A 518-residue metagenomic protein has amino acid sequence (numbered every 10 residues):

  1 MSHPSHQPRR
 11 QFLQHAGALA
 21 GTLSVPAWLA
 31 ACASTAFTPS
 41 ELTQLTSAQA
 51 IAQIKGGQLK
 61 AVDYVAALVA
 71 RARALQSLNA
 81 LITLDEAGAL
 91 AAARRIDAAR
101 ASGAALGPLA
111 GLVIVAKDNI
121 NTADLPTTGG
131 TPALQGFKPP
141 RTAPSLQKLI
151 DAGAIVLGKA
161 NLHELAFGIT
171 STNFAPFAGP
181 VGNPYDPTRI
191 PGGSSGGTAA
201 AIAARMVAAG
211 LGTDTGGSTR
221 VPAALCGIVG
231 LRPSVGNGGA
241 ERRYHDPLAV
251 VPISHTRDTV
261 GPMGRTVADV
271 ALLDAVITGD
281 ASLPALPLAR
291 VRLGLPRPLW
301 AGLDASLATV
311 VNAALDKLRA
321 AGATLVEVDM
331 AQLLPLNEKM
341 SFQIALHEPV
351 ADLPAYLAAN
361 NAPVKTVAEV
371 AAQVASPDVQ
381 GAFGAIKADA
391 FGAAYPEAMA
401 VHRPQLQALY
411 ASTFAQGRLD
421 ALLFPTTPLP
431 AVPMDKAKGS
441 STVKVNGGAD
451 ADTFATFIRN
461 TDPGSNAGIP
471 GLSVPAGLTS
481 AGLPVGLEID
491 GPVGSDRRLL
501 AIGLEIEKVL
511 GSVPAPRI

Functional and structural regions predicted by a protein language model:
M1-S102, L272, V276-T456, N466 (+1 more regions): Amidase signature
F37-G216, D316, A321, F414-Q416 (+1 more regions): Gly/Ser-rich catalytic/binding loops embedded in alpha/beta enzyme cores
A74, D151, I155, A203-R297 (+3 more regions): Structural helix-boundary/capping segments
D118-N119, K159-L162, L211-T215, P296-P298 (+3 more regions): Active-site-proximal beta-strand/loop segments in catalytic clefts of secreted hydrolases
G130-T131, G182, S194, V250-T259 (+2 more regions): Flexible glycine/proline-enriched surface loops and loop-helix/loop-strand junctions
R141, S145, L303-V310, R498: Conserved alpha-helical elements of sugar-nucleotide-dependent glycosyltransferases
E164-A166, G217-R220, T259-V260, A301-L303 (+4 more regions): Flexible loop/turn segments at secondary-structure boundaries
N173-F177, G227-G230, Q343-L346, S440-T442 (+1 more regions): Short, hinge-like loop/turn segments at secondary-structure boundaries
